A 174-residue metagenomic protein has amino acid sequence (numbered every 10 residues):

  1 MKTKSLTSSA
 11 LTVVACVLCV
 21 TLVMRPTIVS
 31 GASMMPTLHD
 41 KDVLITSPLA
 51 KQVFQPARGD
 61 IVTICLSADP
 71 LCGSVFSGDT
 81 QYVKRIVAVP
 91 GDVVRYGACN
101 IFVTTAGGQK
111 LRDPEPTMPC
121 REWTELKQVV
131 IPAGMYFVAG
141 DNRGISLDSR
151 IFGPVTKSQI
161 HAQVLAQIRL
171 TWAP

Functional and structural regions predicted by a protein language model:
M1-V13: N-terminal Sec-pathway targeting helices
K2, L18, L22-I28, M34-P174: Soluble "head" domains of membrane/secretory-pathway proteins
